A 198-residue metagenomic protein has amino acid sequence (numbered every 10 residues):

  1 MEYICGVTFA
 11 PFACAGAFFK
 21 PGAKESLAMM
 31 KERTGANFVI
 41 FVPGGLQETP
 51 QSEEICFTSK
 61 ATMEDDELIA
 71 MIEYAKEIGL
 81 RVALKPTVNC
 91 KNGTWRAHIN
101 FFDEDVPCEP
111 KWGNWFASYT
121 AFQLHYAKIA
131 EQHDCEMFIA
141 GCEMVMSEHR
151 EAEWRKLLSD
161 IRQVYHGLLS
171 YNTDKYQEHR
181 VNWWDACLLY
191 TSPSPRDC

Functional and structural regions predicted by a protein language model:
M1-G22: Boundary/entry segment of secreted carbohydrate-active catalytic domains
C5-F9, V39-F41, V82-L84, A140 (+2 more regions): Hydrophobic faces of well-ordered beta-strands that scaffold small-molecule active sites in alpha/beta enzyme cores
G16-M29, C56-K76: Aromatic- and glycine-enriched glycan-recognition loops and surfaces that form the carbohydrate-binding subsites
A17-M30, Y119-K128, K175-V181: Short, acidic/polar
F19, W95, H149-L158, D174-L188: Distinct, well-ordered alpha-helical segments
N37-S52, E67-S147: Substrate-binding cleft and catalytic face of glycoside hydrolase catalytic domains, especially the flexible beta-alpha
T87, A140-C142, L158-E178: Aromatic-lined carbohydrate-recognition surfaces of secreted/lumenal glycan-active proteins
P193-C198: Single conserved hydrophobic/aromatic residue that forms the stacking wall/gate of nucleotide- or nucleobase-binding
